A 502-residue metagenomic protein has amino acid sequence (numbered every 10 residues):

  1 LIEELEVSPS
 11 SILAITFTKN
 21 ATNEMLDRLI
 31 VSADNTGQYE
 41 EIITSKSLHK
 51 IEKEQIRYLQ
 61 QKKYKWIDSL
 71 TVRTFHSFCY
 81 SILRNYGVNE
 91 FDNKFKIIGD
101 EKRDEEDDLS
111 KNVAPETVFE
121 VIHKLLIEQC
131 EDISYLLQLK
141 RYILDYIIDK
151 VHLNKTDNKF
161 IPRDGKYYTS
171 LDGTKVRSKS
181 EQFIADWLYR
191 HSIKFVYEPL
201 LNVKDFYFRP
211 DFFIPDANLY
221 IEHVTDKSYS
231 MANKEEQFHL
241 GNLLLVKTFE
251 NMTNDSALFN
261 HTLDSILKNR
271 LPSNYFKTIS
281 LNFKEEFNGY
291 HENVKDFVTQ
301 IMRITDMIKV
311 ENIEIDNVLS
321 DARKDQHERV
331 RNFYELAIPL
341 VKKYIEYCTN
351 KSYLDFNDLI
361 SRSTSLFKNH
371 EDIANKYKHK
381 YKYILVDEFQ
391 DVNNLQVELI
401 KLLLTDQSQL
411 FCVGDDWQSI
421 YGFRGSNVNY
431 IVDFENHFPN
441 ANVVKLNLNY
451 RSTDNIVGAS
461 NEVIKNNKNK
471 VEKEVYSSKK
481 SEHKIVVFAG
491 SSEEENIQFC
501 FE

Functional and structural regions predicted by a protein language model:
L1, N394-E493: Conserved RecA-like helicase ATPase core segment that couples NTP binding/hydrolysis to strand translocation
L1-E90, N375, N429, G458-N461: P-loop NTPase Walker
L13-T16, A21-T22, L26, T71 (+12 more regions): Conserved helicase NTPase motor core
G37-R57, D92-D104, D132-K140, S273-E285 (+1 more regions): Coupling/hinge elements of helicase-like and P-loop NTPase modules
K63-T71, Y86-N158, T253-L336, V443-K445 (+1 more regions): ATP-hydrolysis module of ASCE/P-loop NTPase motor domains, specifically the Walker B Asp-Glu catalytic pair
R209-E236, L240, R323-H327, W417: Short beta-strand-loop-alpha-helix junction that forms the active-site gateway of nucleic-acid-processing nucleases
T225-R270: Catalytic cores of nucleic-acid endonucleases
F499-E502: Conserved helicase/translocase motor-coupling segment
